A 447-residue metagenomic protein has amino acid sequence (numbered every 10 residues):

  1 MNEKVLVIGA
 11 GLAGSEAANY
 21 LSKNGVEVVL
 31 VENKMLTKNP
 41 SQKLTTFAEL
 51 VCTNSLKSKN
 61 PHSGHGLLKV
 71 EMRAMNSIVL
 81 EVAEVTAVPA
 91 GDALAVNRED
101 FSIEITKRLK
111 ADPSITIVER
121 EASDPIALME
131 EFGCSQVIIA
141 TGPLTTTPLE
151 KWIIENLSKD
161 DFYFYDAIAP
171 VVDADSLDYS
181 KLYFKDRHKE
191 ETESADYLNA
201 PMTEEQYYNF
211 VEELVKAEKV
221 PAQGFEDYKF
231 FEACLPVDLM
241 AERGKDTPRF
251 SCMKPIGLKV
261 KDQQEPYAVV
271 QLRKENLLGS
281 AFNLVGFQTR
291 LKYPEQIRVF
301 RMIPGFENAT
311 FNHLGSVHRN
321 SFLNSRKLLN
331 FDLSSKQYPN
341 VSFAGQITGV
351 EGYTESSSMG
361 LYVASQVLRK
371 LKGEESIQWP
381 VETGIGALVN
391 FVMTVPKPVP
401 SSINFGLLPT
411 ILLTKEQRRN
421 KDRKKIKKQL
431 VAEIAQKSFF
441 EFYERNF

Functional and structural regions predicted by a protein language model:
N2-A13: Beta1/beta-strand and adjacent pyrophosphate-binding region of the FAD-binding site in flavoprotein oxidoreductases
N19-V26, L30-E81, V381-I385, V389-V392: N-terminal FAD cofactor-binding segment of flavoenzymes
E49-N60, E84-D100, E104: Dinucleotide-binding Rossmann-like beta1-alpha1 core, especially the glycine-rich loop that anchors the ADP
R98-I117: Helical element adjacent to the flavin cofactor pocket in flavoenzyme catalytic cores
D112-R273, L278-Y293, I297-R298: Predominantly flavin-linked oxidoreductase catalytic cores and closely associated redox partners
L284-V350, S357-M359, I377-M393, P400-N404: A glycine-rich dinucleotide-binding beta-alpha-beta segment and adjacent secondary-structure elements that constitute
S356-I377: Internal hydrophobic alpha-helix adjacent to the cofactor/substrate pocket in enzyme cavities
S401-F447: C-terminal auxiliary extensions adjacent to catalytic cores
